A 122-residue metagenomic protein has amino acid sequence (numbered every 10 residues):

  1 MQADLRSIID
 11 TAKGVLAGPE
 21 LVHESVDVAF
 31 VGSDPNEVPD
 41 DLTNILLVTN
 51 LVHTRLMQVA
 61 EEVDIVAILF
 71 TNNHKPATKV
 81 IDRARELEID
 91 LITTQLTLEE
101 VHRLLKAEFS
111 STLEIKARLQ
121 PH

Functional and structural regions predicted by a protein language model:
M1-A3, P121-H122: Short, Lys/Arg-enriched, disordered terminal segments
Q2-F30: An N-cap/entry alpha-helix motif that binds or orients negatively charged groups
S25, F30-L46, N50-P121: Feature captures the catalytic cores and cofactor-binding loops of soluble hydro-lyases/lyases that act on carboxylate
